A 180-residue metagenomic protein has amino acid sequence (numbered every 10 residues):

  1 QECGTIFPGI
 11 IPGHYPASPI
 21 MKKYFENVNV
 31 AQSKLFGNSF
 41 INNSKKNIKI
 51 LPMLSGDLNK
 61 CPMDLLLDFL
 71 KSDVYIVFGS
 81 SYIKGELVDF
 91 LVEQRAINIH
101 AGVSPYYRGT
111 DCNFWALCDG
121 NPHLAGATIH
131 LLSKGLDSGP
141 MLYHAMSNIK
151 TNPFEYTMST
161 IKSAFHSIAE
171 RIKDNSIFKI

Functional and structural regions predicted by a protein language model:
Q1-I180: One-carbon transfer enzymes
